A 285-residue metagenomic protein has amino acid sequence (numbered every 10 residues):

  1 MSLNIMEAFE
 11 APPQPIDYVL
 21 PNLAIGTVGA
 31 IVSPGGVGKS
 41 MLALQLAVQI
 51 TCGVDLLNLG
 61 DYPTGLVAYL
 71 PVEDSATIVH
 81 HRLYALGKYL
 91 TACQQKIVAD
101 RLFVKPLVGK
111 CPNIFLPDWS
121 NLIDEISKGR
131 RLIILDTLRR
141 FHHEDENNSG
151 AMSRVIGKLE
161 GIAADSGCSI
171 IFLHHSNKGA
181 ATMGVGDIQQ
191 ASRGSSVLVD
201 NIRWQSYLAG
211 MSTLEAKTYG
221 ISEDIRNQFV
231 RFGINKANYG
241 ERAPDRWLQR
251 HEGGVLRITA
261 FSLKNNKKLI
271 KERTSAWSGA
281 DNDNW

Functional and structural regions predicted by a protein language model:
M1-K88: The Walker A/P-loop phosphate-binding site
E7-E10, K110-N113, N148, T182-V185: Short, flexible loop segments at the rims of nucleotide/cofactor-binding pockets, characterized by
I16-V19, V54-L57, P117-L122, I156-L159 (+1 more regions): A generic local structural motif
P21, L59-G60, Q94, D124 (+2 more regions): Short secondary-structure boundary/capping segments
I25, T64-L66, A99, G167 (+1 more regions): A structure-centric signal for secondary-structure junctions around beta-strands
A30-I31, G36, M41, L70 (+2 more regions): Phosphate-binding/switch region of NTP-binding enzymes
Y62-G150, R154, G161, K264-K267 (+1 more regions): Conserved inter-motif catalytic segment of the P-loop NTP-binding fold
A237-W285: Conserved alpha/beta core segments of nucleic-acid transaction machinery
